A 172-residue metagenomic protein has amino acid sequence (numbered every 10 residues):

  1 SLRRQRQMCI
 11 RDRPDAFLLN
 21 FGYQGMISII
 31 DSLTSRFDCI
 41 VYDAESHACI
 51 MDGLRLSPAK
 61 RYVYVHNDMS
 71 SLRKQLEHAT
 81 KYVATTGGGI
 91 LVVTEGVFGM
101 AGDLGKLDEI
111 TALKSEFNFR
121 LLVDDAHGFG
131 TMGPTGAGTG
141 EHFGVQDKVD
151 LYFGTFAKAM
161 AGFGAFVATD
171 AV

Functional and structural regions predicted by a protein language model:
S1-I10: Single conserved hydrophobic/aromatic residue that forms the stacking wall/gate of nucleotide- or nucleobase-binding
D15-N20, Y42-D43, V63, V92-T94 (+2 more regions): General beta-strand structural signal in soluble alpha/beta enzymes
I29-A48: Conserved PLP-anchoring active-site segment centered on the Schiff-base-forming lysine
D38, I90, D150: Conserved acidic residues
Y62, H66-L122: Active-site phosphate-binding strand-loop segment of PLP-dependent enzymes
M100, F129-G130: Catalytic P-loop NTPase motifs of RecA-like helicase/translocase cores
E141-V172: Active-site PLP attachment segment
